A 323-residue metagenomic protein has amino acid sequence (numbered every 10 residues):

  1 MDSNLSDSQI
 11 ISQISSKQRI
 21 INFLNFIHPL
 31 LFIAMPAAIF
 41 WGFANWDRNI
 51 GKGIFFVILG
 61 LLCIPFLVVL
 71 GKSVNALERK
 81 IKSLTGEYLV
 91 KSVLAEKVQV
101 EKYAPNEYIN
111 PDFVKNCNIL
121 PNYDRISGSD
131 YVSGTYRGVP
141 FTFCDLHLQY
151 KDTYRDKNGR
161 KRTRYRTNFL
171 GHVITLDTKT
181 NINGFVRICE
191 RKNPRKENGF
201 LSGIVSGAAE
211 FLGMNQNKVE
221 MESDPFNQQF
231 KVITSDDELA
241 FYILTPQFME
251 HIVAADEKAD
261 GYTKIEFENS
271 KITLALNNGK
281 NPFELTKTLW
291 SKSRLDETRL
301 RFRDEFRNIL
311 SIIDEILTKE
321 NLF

Functional and structural regions predicted by a protein language model:
M1-L24: Cytosolic juxtamembrane N-terminal segments of multi-pass membrane proteins
N22-F32: Select subsegments of transmembrane alpha-helices in polytopic membrane proteins, especially boundary-proximal
I33-W41, L61-G71: Alpha-helical transmembrane segments
F43-L62: Hydrophobic alpha-helical transmembrane segments
P65-S92: Transmembrane-cytosolic junction motif
K91, A95-V100, A104-Y150, R160-F323: Charged, low-complexity intrinsically disordered regions
T153-D156: Short, surface-exposed, low-complexity cationic segments
